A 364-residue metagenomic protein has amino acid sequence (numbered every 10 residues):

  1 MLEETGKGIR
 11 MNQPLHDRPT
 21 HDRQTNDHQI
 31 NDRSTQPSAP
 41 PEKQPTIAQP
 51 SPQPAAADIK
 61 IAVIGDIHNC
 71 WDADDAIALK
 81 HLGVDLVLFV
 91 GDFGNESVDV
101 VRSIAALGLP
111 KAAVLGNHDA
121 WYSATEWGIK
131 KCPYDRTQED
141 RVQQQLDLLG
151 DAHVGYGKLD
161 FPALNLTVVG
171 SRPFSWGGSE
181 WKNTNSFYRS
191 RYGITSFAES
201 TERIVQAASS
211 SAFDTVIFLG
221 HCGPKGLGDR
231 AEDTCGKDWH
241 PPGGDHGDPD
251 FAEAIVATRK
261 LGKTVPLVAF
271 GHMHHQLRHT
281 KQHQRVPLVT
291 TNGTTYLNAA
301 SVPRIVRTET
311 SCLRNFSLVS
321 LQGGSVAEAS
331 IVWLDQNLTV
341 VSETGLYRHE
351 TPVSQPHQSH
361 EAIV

Functional and structural regions predicted by a protein language model:
L2-P19, P37-A112, A120-G128: N-terminal active-site segment of His-dependent metallophosphoesterases
H16-D17, H21-D22, N26-D27, N31-D32: Asp/Glu-rich intrinsically disordered low-complexity tracts
P52-A62, Y156-G170, S175-K182, S211-V216 (+2 more regions): Beta-strand-turn-beta hairpins that frame and shape the catalytic cleft of phosphate-ester-processing enzymes
Q53-D58, P162, A257, L261 (+1 more regions): Binuclear metal-dependent phosphoesterase catalytic core
A56, D214-T264: Active-site-proximal segments of metal-dependent phosphoesterases and phosphodiesterases across multiple
V63-D66, L86-D92, K111-H118, V154 (+4 more regions): Active-site neighborhood of phospho(di)ester-bond hydrolases with catalytic His/Asp-centered motifs
H68-D74, G94-V98, H118-T125, S175-S179 (+3 more regions): Active-site environment of divalent metal-dependent phosphoester hydrolases
P162-T215, P241-G247: Binuclear metal-dependent hydrolase catalytic cores centered on His/Asp/Glu-rich metal-binding motifs
